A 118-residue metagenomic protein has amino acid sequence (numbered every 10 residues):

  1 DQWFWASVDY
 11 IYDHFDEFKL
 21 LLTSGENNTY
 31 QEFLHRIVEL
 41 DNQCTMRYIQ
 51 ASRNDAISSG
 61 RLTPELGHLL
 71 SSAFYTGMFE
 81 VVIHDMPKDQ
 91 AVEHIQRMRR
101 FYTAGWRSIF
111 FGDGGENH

Functional and structural regions predicted by a protein language model:
Q2-W3, H94: Generic alpha-helical secondary-structure signal
W3-D13, N28-N54, E65-S72: Amphipathic alpha-helical packing segments from all-alpha helical-bundle domains
D13, Q43-Q50, G67-H118: C-terminal peripheral helix-coil segments that are non-catalytic and often amphipathic
K19-L22: Short, hydrophobic secondary-structure boundary micro-motifs
A56-R61: Helix-rich interaction surfaces within compact, conserved domain-sized segments that mediate assembly or partner
